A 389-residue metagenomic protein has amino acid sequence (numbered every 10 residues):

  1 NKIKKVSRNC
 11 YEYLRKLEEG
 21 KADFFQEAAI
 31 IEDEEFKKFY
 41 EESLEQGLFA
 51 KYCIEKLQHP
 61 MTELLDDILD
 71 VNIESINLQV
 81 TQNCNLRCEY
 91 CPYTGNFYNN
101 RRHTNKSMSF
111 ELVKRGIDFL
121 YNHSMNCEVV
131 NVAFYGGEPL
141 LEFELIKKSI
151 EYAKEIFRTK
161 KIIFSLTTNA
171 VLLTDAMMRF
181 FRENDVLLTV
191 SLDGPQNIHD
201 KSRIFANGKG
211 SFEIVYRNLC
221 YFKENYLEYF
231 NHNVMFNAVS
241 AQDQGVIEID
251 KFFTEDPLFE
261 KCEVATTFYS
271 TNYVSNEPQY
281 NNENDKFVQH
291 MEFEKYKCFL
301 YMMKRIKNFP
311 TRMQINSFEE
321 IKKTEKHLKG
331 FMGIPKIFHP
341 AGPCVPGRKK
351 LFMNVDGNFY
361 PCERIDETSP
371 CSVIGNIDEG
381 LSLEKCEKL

Functional and structural regions predicted by a protein language model:
N1-E12, I315-L389: Accessory C-terminal segments flanking Radical SAM cores
K4-N77: Long, charge-rich, low-complexity alpha-helical segments
I31, L57-R179, E183-N184: Conserved alpha-helical substructure of the radical SAM core
I76, V130-V132, F164-L166, L188-V190 (+2 more regions): Hydrophobic faces of well-ordered beta-strands that scaffold small-molecule active sites in alpha/beta enzyme cores
V80-C84, G136-P139, T168-L172, L192-G194 (+4 more regions): Short, flexible loop/turn elements at secondary-structure junctions
F97-Y98, P139-L141, A170-D175, L187-K209 (+1 more regions): Conserved radical SAM core fold
R182-L188, F259: Glycine-enriched alpha-helix->loop->beta-strand junction motifs that scaffold or abut catalytic
N197, K201-Y216, C220-G342, P346 (+2 more regions): Radical SAM enzyme [4Fe-4S]-AdoMet core and its adjacent flexible, acidic and glycine-rich loops/tails across
